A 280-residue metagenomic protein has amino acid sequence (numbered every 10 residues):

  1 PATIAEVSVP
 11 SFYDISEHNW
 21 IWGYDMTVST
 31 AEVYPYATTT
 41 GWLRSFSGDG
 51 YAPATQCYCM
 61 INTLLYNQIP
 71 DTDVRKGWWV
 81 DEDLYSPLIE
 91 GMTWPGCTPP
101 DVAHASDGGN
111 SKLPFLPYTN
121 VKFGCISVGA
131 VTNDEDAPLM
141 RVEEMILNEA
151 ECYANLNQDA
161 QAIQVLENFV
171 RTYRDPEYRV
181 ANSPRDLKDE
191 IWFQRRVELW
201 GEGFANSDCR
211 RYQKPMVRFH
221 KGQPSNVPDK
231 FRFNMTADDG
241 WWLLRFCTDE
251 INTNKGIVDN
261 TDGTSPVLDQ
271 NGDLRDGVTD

Functional and structural regions predicted by a protein language model:
P1-T40, Q56, Y66-D280: Acidic/polar-rich alpha-helix caps and helix-coil junctions
W42-I61: Short, cationic low-complexity segments
